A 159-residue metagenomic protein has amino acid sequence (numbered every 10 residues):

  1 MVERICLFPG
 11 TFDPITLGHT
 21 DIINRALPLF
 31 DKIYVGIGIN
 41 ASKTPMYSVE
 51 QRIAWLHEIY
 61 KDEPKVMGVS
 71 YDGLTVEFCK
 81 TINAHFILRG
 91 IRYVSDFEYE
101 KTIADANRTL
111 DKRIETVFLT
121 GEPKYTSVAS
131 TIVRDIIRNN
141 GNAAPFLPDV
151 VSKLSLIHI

Functional and structural regions predicted by a protein language model:
C6-G18: Short, glycine-rich nucleotide/cofactor-binding loops
T16, L56, N140: Residue-level signal for inorganic ion chemistry
T20-E77: Short, surface-exposed acidic-centric catalytic microdomains
G36, H85-D96: Acidic beta-strand-to-loop metal/phosphate-binding motif
V49-I53, Y99-D105: Charged helix-capping and loop-helix junction motifs
K112-S127: Short, flexible loop segments at boundaries between secondary-structure elements
V128-L147: Short, glycine-/small-residue-rich phosphate/pyrophosphate-handling segment
I157-I159: Conserved small/polar residues in nucleotide/adenosyl-binding loops
